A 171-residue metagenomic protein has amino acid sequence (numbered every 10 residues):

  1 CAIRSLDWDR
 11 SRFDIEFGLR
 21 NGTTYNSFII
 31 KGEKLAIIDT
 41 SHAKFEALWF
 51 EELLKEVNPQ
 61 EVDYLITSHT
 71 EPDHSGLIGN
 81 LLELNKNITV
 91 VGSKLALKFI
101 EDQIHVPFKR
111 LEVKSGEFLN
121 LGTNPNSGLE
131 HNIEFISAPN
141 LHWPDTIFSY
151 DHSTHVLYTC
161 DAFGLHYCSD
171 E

Functional and structural regions predicted by a protein language model:
C1, G32-L35, F118-E134, H152-V156: Beta-strand-turn-beta hairpins that frame and shape the catalytic cleft of phosphate-ester-processing enzymes
A2-V57, F148-D151, H155-T159: Conserved beta-strand hairpin/beta-sheet module of binuclear metal-dependent hydrolase folds, prominently
R10, T70-S75, K98-F99, H142-W143 (+1 more regions): Active-site environment of divalent metal-dependent phosphoester hydrolases
E33, K44-V91: Active-site metal-binding motif and surrounding structural segment of the metallo-beta-lactamase
I38-T40, E61-T70, V90-S93, S137 (+1 more regions): Active-site neighborhood of phospho(di)ester-bond hydrolases with catalytic His/Asp-centered motifs
N80, D102-H105, S169-D170: Short acidic, glycine/serine/threonine-rich loops at helix termini
V91-T146: Metallo-beta-lactamase
S127-E171: Metallo-beta-lactamase
